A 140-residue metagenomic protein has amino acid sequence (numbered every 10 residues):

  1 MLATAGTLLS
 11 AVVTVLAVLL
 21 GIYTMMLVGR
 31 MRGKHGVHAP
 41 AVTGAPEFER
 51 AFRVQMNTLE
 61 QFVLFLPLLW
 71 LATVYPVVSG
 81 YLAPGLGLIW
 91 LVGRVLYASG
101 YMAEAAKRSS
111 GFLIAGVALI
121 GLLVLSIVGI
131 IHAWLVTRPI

Functional and structural regions predicted by a protein language model:
M1-A5, T137-I140: Short, strongly hydrophobic alpha-helical membrane anchors
G6-Y23: Alpha-helical transmembrane segments
A17-G21, I89-R94: Alpha-helical transmembrane segments of multi-pass membrane proteins
M26-R53: Cytosolic, membrane-interface loops and tails of multi-pass inner-membrane proteins
N57-L71: Core segments of transmembrane alpha-helices that mediate helix-helix packing or line hydrophobic substrate/ligand
L68-V92: Short alpha-helical packing/oligomerization segments
L96-G121: Interfacial loop-to-transmembrane junctions
S126-I140: Juxtamembrane boundary at the C-terminal end of a transmembrane helix
